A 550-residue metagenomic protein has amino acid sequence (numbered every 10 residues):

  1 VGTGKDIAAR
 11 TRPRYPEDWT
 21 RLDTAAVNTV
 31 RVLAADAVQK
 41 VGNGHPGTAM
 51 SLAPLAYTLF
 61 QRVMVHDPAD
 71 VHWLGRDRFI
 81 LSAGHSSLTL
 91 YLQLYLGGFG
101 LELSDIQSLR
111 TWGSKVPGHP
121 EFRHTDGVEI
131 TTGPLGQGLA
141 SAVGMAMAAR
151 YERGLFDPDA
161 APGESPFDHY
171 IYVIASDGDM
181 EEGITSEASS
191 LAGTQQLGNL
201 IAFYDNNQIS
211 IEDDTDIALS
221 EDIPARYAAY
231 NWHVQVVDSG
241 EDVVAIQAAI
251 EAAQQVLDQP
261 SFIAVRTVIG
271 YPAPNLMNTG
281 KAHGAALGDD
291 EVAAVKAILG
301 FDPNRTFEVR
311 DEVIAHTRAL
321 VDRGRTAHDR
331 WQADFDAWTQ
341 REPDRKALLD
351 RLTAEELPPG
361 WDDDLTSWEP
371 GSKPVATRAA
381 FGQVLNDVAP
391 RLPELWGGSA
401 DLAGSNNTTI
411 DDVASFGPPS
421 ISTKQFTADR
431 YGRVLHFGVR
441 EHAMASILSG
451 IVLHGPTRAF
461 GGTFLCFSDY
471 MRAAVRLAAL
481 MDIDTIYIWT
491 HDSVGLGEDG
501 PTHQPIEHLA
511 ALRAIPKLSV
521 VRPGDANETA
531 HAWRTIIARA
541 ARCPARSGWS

Functional and structural regions predicted by a protein language model:
G2-Y170, T317-V321, R325-G548: Thiamine diphosphate
P68-A69, H124, V128-A319, G500 (+1 more regions): Glycine-rich ThDP/TPP pyrophosphate-binding loop and its adjacent helix/strand module within ThDP-dependent enzymes
